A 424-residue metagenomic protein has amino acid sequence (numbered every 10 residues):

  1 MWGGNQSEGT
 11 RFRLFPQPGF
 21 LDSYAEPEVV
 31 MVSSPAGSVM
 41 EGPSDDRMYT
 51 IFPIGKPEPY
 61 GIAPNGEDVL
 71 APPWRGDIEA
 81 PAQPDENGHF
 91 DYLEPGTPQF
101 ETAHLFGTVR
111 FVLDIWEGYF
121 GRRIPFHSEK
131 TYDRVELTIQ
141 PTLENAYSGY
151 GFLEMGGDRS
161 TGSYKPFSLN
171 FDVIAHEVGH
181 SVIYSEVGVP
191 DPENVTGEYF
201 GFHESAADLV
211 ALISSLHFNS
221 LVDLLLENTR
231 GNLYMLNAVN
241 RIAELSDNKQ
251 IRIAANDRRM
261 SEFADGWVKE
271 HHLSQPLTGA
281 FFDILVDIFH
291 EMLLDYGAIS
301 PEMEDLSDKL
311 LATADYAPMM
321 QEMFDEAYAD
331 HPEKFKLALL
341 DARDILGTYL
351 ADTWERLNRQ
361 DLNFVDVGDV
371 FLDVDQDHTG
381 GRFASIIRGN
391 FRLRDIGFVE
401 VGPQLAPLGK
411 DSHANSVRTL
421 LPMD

Functional and structural regions predicted by a protein language model:
M1-R110, D114-E117, F126-K130, Y184: Acidic/polar low-complexity interaction segments
Q99-T102, V109, L113-F152, G157-I174 (+1 more regions): Zinc-dependent metallohydrolase catalytic domains
